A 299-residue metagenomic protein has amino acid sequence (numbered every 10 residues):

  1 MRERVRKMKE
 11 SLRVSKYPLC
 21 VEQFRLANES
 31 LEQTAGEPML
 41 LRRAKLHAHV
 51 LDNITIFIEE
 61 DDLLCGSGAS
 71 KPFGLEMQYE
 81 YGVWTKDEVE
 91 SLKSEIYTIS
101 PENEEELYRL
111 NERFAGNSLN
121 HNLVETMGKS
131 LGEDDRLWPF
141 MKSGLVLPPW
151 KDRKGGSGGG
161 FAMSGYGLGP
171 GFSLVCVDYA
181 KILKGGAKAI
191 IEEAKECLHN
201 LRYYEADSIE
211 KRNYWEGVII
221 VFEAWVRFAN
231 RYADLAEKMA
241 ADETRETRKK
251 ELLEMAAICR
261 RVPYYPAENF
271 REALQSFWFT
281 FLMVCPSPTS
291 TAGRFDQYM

Functional and structural regions predicted by a protein language model:
M1-R202: Long, non-catalytic protein-protein interaction scaffolds
Y179-M299: Structured, charged N-terminal subsegments at the starts of enzyme catalytic cores and at intra-chain domain/subunit
